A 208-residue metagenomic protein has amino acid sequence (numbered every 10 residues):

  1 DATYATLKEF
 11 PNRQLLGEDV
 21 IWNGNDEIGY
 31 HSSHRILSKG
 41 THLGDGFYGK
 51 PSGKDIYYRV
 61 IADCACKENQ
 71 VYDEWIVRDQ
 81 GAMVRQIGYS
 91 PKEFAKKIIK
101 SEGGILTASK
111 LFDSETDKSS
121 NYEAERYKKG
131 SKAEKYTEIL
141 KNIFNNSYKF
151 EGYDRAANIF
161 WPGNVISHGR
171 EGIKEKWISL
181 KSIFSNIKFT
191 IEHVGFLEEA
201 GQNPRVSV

Functional and structural regions predicted by a protein language model:
D1-V208: C-terminal and inter-domain tail/linker signature
